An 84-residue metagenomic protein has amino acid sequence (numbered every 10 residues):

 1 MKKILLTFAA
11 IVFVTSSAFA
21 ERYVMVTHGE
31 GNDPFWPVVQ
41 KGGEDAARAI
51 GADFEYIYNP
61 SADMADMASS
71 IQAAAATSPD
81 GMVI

Functional and structural regions predicted by a protein language model:
K3, F19-I84: A residue-level marker of the well-folded mature domains of exported/periplasmic proteins
I4-V14: Sec-dependent N-terminal signal peptides
